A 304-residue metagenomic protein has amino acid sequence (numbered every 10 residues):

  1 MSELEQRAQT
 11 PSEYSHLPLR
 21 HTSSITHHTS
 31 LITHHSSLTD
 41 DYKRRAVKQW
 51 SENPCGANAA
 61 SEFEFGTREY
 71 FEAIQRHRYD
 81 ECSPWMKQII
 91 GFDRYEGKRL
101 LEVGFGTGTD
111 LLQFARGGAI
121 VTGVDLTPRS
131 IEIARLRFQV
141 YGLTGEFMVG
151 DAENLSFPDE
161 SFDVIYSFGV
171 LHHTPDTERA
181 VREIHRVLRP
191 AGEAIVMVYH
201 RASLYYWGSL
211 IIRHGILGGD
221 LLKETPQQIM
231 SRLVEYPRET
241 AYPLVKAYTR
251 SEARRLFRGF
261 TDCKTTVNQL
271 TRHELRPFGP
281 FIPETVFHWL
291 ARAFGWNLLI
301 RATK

Functional and structural regions predicted by a protein language model:
S2-H21, H27-H28, H34-Q75: N-terminal, positively charged/glycine-rich alpha-helical extensions of SAM-dependent methyltransferases
T67-K98: Conserved alpha-helix/loop element of class I SAM-dependent methyltransferases that forms part of the SAM/SAH-binding
K98-N154: Class I SAM-dependent methyltransferase SAM/SAH-binding core
E153-V164: A short acidic, Gly/Pro-enriched loop at the edge of an enzyme's catalytic core that lines a small-molecule cofactor
E178-P190: A short glycine-rich, Lys/Arg-flanked "PGG" loop and its adjoining helix->strand segment in the class I
E193-P226: Conserved class I S-adenosyl-L-methionine
P243-K264: Short alpha-helix
T285-K304: Core SAM-dependent methyltransferase catalytic element
